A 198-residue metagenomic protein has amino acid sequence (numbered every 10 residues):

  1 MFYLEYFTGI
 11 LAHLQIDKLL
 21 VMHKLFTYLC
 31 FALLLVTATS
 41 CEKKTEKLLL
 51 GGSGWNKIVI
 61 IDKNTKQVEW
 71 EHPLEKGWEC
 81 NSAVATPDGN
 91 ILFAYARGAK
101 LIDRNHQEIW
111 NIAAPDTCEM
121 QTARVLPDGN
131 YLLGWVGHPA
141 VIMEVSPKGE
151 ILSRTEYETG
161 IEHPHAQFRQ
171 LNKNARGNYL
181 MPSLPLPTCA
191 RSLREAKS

Functional and structural regions predicted by a protein language model:
Y3-F7, L11-L14: Short hydrophobic targeting helices and cationic amphipathic motifs that mediate membrane/organellar targeting
G9, Y28, A38-S40: N-terminal compositionally biased, intrinsically disordered segments and leader/signal-like regions
L14-L29: Bacterial N-terminal signal peptides that target proteins for export
H23, L35-T45: Bacterial Sec-dependent signal peptides at the C-terminal "C-region" and cleavage site
K44-S198: Secretory-pathway ectodomains
